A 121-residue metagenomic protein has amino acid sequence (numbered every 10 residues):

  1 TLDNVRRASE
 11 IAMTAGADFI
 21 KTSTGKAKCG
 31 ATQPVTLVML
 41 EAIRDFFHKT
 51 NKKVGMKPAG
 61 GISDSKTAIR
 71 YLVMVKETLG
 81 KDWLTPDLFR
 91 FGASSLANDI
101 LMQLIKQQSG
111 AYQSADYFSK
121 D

Functional and structural regions predicted by a protein language model:
T1-K57, S63-S94, M102-D121: Alpha/beta enzyme core
D99: N-terminal beta-loop-helix "entrance" segment that forms/cooperates in small-molecule cofactor or anionic ligand
